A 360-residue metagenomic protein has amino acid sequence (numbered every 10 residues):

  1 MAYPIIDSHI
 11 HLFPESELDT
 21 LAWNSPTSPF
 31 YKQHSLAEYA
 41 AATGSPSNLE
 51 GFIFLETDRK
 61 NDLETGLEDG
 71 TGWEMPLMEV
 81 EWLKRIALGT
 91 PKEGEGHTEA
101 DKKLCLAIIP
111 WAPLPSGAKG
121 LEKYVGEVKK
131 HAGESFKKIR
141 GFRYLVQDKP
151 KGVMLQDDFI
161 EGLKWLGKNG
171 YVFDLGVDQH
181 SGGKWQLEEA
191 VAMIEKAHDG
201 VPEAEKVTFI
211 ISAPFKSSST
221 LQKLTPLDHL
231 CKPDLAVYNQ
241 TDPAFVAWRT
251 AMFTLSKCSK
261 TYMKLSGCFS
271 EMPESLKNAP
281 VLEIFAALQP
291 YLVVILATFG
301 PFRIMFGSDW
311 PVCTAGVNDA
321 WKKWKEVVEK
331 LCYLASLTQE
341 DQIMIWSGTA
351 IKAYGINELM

Functional and structural regions predicted by a protein language model:
M1-E99, E326, M360: An N-terminally biased module of ancient metal coordination in phosphate/nucleic-acid-related enzymes
Y3-S8, E17-D19, K32-T43, E50-G51 (+3 more regions): Mid-to-C-terminal alpha-helical segments outside catalytic/metal-binding sites
H9, F52, L83, I108 (+6 more regions): Conserved, mostly hydrophobic/aromatic
D19-F30, K60-L77, V153, G182-L187 (+4 more regions): Short, flexible/disordered intra-domain loops and linkers
S28-Y39, D69-E93, L121-K129, Q156-I160 (+4 more regions): Well-ordered, non-membrane alpha-helical segments in soluble/globular domains
Y39-N48, F52, W82-K103, Y124-I139 (+4 more regions): Acidic (Asp/Glu)-rich catalytic clusters
A112-P115, F142-L155, V172-H180: Catalytic beta/alpha-barrel core
L155-M305: Catalytic pocket-lining loop regions of alpha/beta-barrel enzymes, especially the amidohydrolase/enolase/GH5 lineages
